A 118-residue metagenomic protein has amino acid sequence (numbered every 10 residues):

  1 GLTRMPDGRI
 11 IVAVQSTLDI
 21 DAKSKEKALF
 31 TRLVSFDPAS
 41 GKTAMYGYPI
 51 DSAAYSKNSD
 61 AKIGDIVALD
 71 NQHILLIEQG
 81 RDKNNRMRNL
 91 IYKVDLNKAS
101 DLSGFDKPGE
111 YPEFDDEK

Functional and structural regions predicted by a protein language model:
G1-K118: Sequence/structural signature of beta-propeller domains
